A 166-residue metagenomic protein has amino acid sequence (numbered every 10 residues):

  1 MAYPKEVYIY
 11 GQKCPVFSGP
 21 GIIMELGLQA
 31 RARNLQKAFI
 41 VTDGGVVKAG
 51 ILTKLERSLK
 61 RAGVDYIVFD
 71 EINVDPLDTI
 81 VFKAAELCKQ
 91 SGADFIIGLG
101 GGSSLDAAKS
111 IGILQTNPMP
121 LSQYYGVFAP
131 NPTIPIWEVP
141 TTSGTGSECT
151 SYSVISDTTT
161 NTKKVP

Functional and structural regions predicted by a protein language model:
M1-F69: An N-terminal, well-structured beta->alpha segment
A2-P4, E25-L28, F82-A85, S122-G126 (+1 more regions): A generic local structural motif
C14, T116-P166: A glycine/threonine-rich phosphate-anchoring loop and its flanking beta-alpha core in nucleotide/phosphate-binding
G21-I23, G100-S104, T142, G146-E148: Gly/Ser/Thr-rich beta-alpha loop segments that engage phosphate groups in nucleotides
N34, G92, P132-T133: Residue-level preference for short coil/turn positions at secondary-structure junctions
F39-I40, F95-I97, W137: Conserved beta-strand elements of the Class I
V47-M119, F128: N-terminal small/polar loop signature for handling phosphorylated ligands or for N-terminal nucleophile
